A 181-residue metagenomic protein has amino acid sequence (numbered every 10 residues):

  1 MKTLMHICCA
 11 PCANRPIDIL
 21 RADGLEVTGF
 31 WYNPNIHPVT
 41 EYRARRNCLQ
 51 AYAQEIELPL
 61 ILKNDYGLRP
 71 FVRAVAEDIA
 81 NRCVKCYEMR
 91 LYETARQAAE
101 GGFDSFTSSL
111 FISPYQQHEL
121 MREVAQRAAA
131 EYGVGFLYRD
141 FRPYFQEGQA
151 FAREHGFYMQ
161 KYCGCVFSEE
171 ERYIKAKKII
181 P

Functional and structural regions predicted by a protein language model:
M1-P181: Nucleotide-activated chemistry modules centered on ATP-dependent adenylation/adenylyltransferase
